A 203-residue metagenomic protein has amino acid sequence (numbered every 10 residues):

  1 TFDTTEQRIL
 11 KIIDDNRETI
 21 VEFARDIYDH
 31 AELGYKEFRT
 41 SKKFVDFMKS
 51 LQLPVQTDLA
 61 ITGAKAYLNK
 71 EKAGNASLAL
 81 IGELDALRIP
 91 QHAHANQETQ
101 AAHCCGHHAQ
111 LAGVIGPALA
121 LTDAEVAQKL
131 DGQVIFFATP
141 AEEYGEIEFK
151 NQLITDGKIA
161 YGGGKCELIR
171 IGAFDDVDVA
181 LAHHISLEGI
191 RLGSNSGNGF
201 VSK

Functional and structural regions predicted by a protein language model:
F2-C104, H108-I135, P140: Acidic/His- and Gly-rich active-site-bordering loop/insert found across diverse amide/peptide-bond hydrolases
H92-A102, H108, Q128-K203: Histidine/acidic-residue-rich, glycine-tolerant segments that coordinate divalent metal ions
